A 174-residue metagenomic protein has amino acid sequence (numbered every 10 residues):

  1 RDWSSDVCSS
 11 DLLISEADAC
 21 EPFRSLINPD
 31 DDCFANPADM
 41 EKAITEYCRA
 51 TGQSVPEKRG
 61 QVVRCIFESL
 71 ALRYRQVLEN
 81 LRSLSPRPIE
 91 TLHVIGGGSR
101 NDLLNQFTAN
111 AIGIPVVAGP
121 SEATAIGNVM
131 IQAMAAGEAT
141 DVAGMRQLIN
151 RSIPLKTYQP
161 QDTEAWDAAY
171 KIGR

Functional and structural regions predicted by a protein language model:
S5-L92, R100-T124, M130-R174: Active-site core segments that coordinate phosphate-bearing ligands/cofactors across diverse enzyme families
